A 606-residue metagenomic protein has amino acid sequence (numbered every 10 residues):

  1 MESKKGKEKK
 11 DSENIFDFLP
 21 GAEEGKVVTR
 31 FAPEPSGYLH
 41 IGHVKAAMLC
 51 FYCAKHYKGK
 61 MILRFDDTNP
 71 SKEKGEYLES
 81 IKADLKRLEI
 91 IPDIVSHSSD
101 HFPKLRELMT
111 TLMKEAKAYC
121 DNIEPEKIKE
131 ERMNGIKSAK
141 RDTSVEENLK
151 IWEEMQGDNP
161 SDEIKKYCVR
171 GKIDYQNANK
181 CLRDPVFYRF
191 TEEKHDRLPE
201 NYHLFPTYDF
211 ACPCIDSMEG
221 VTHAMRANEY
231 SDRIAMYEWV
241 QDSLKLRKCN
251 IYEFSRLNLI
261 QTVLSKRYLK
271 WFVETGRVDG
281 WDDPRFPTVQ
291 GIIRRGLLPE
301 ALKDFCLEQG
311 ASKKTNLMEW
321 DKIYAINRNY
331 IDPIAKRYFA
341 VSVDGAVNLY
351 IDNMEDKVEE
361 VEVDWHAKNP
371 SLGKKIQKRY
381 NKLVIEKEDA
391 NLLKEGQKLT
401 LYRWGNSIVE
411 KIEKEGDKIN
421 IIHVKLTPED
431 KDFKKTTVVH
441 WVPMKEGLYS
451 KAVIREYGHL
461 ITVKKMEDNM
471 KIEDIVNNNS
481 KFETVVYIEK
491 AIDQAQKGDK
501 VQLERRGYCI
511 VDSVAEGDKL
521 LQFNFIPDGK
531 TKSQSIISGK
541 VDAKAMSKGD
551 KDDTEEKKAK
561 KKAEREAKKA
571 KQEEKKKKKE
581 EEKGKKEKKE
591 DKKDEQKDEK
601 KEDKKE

Functional and structural regions predicted by a protein language model:
M1-T143, Y202, E229-S265, K270-R277 (+1 more regions): N-terminal Rossmann-like or analogous alpha/beta NTP/dinucleotide-binding catalytic cores that position adenine
T29-G37, I62-T68, S217-M225, D283-V289 (+1 more regions): Glycine- and acidic
M48, T110, E300, S407 (+1 more regions): Short alpha-helical basic/polar micro-motif
D67, H97, T111-L269, R277-D279 (+4 more regions): Active-site cores that bind ATP or allylic diphosphates and position pyrophosphate for catalysis
Y230-I234, E238-V240, K303, L307-Q309 (+7 more regions): Core subunits and conserved enzymes of cellular information-processing and envelope-translocation systems across
C249-I326: Long, charged, mostly alpha-helical binding arms that flank functional sites
